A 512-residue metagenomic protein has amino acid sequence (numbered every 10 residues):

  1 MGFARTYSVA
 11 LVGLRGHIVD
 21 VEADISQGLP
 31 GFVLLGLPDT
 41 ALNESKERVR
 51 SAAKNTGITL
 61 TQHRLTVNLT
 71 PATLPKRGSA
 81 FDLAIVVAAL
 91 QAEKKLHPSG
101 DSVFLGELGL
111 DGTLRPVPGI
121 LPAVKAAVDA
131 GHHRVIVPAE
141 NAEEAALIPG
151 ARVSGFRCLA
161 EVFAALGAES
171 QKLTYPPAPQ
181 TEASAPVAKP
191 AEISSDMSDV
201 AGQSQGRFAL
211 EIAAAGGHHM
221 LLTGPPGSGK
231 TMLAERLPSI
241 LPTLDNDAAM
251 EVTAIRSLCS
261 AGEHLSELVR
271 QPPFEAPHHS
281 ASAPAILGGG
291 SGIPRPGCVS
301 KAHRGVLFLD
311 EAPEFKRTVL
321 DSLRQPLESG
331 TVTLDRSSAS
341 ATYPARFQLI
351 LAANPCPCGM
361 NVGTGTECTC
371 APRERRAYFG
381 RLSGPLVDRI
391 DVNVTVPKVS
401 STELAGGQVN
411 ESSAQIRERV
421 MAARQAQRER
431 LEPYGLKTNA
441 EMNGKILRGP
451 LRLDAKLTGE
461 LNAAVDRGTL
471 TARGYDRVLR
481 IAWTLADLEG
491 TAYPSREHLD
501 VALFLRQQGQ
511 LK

Functional and structural regions predicted by a protein language model:
M1-L221, P225, T231, D335 (+2 more regions): Peripheral, non-AAA+ core regions of ATP-driven protein-machinery
L35-K46, T59-T61, N68-G78, P294 (+1 more regions): Basic, amphipathic alpha-helical bundle interface domains used for macromolecular binding and assembly
L60-H63, P98-S99, D129-G131, P149 (+7 more regions): Short loop/turn elements that form and flank the Walker-type P-loop nucleotide-binding site in RecA-like NTPase cores
Q171-I212, G216, N246-V299: P-loop NTPase nucleotide-binding/switch module
L222-E263: Walker A/P-loop
G224, G288, E311: The Walker A (P-loop) glycine that initiates the GxxxxGKT/S ATP-binding motif of P-loop NTPases
R304, D310-E311, S322: Walker B catalytic acidic pair
